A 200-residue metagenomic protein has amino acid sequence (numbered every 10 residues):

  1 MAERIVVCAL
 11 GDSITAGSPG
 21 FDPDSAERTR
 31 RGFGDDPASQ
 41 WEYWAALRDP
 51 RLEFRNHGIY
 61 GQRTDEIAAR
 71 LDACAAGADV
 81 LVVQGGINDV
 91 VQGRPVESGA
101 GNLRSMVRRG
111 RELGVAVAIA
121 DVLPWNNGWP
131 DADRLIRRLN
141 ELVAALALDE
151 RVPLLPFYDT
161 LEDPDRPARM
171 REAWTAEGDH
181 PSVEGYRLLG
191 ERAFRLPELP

Functional and structural regions predicted by a protein language model:
M1-H57, R70-G77: Serine-esterase "nucleophile elbow" of acetyl-processing enzymes
C8, P124-P200: Catalytic His-Asp segment of secreted/periplasmic serine-dependent ester chemistry enzymes
A16-P23, R63-G101, I119, L123-G128: Oxyanion-hole/transition-state-stabilizing segment in secreted/luminal serine hydrolases and related acyltransferases
D49, A78-V80, G85-G86, G114 (+2 more regions): Hydrophobic/basic alpha-helical segments enriched in Actinobacteria
C74-G77, L113, P200: Glycine-rich phosphate-binding loop signature in dinucleotide/nucleotide-binding domains
V96-S105, L135-N140: Charged helix-capping and loop-helix junction motifs
E112-A116, V152: A short helix->loop->beta-strand "cap" motif at the edges of active sites that frequently abuts
